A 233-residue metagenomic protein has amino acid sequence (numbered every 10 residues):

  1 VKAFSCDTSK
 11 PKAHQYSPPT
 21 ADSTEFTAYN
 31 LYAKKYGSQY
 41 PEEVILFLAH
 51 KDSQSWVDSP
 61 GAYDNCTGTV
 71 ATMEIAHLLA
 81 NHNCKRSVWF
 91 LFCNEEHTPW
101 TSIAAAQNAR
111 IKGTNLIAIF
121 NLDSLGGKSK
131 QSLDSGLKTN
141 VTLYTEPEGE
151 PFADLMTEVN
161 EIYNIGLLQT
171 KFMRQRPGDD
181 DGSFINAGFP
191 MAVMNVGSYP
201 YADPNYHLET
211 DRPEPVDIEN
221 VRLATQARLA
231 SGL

Functional and structural regions predicted by a protein language model:
V1-C6, C84-V88, G166-Q175: Surface-exposed patches in mature extracellular/periplasmic domains of secreted proteins
V1-K35: A non-catalytic alpha/beta surface segment that caps or lines the substrate-entry region of metallo-dependent hydrolase
S5-T8, Q39-Y40, K51-S55, N94-P99 (+5 more regions): Solvent-exposed loop/turn segments at secondary-structure junctions within structured extracellular/periplasmic domains
K10, K130-L233: Active-site-adjacent substrate-binding region of metalloamidase/peptidase-like peptide-processing proteins
T27, Q54-P151, L155: Acidic/histidine-rich catalytic neighborhood of metal-dependent amide-processing enzymes
Y32, L46-L48, W89-L91: Soluble periplasmic/extracytoplasmic beta-strand elements of cell-envelope proteins
P41-I45, N83-W89, G113-A118, E161-L167 (+1 more regions): Loop/turn elements at helix/coil->beta-strand transitions in domains of secreted/extracellular proteins
